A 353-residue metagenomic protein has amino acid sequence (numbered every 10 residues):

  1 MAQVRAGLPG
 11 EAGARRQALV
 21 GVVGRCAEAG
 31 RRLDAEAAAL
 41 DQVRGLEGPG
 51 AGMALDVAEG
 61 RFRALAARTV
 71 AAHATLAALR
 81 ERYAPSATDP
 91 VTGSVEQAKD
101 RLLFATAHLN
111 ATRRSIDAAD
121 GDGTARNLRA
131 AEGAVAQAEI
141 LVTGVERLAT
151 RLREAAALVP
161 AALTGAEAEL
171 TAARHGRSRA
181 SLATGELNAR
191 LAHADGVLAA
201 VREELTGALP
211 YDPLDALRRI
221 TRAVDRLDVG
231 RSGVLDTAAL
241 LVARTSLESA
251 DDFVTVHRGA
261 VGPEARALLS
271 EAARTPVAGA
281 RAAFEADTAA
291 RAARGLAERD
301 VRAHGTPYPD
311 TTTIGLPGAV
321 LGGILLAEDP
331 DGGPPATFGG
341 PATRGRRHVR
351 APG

Functional and structural regions predicted by a protein language model:
M1-G353: Long, charged/polar, soluble alpha-helical segments
